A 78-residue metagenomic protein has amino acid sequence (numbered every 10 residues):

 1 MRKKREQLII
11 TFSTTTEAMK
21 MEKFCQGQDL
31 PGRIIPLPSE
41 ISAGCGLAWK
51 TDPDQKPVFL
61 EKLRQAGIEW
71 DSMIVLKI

Functional and structural regions predicted by a protein language model:
M1-K4: Solvent-exposed alpha-helices and their adjacent loops that cap or buttress functional pockets in soluble metabolic
E6-L8, I74: Short helix-onset patch at the extreme N-terminus, typifying the N->h transition of secretory signal peptides
I9, S13-V58: Amphipathic, hydrophobic secondary-structure cores in small proteins
K50-I78: C-terminal structural segments of small proteins and small subunits
